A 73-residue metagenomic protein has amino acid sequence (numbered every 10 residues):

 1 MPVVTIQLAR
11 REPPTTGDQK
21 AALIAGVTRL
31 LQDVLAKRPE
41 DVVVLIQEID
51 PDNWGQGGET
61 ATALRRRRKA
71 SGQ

Functional and structural regions predicted by a protein language model:
M1-Q73: A domain-level signal for the structural core that forms small-molecule/cofactor-binding pockets and catalytic centers
